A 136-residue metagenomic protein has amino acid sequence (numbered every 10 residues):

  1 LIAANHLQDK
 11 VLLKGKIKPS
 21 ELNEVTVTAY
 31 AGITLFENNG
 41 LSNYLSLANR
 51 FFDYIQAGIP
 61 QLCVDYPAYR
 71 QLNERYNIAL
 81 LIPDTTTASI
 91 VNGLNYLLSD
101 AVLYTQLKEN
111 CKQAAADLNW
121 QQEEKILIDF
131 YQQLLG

Functional and structural regions predicted by a protein language model:
L1-N23, A31: Nucleotide-activated donor-binding/catalytic signature segment of Leloir-type glycosyltransferases, i.e., the conserved
I2, L94, L127, Y131: Hydrophobic "lid"/C-terminal helical patch of Rossmann-like NAD(P)-dependent dehydrogenase/epimerase domains
I17-K18, L47, D65, T86 (+1 more regions): Short loop/turn segments at beta->alpha junctions
S20-N23, L45-A57, P67-Q71: Short alpha-helical segment that forms part of, or immediately flanks, the ligand-binding pocket in carbohydrate-active
E24, S89, V102-Q133: A charged, aromatic-enriched C-terminal amphipathic alpha-helix characteristic of glycosyltransferases across folds
T26-Y44, I59: Acidic donor-binding loop of glycosyltransferase active sites
V27-Y30, F51-P60, V64, Y76 (+1 more regions): Conserved donor-binding/catalytic loop of nucleotide-activated donor transferases
R75, A79-T87, Y96-A101: Conserved acidic donor-binding segment of nucleotide-sugar-dependent glycosyltransferases
